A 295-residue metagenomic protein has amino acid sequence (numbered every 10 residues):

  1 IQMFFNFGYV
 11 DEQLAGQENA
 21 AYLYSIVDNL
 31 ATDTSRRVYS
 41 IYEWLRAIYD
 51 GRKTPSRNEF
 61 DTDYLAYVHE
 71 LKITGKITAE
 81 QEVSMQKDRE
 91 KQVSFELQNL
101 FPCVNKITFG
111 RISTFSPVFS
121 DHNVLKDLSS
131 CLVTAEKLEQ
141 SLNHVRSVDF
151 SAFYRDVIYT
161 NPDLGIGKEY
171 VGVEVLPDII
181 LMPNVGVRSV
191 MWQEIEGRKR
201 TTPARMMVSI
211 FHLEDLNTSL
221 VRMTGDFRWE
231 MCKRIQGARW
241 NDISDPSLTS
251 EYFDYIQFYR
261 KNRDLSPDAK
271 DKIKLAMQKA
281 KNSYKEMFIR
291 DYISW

Functional and structural regions predicted by a protein language model:
M3-S141, S151, D156-W295: Active-site-flanking segments in enzyme catalytic domains
